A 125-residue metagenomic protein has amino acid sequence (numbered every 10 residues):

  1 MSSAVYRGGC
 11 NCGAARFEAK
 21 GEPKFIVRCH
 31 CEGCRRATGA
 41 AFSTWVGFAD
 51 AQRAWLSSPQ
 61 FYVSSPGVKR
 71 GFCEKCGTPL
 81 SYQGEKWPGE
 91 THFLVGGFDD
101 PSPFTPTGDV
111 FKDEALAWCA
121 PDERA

Functional and structural regions predicted by a protein language model:
M1-A125: A short Gly-Trp-Pro
